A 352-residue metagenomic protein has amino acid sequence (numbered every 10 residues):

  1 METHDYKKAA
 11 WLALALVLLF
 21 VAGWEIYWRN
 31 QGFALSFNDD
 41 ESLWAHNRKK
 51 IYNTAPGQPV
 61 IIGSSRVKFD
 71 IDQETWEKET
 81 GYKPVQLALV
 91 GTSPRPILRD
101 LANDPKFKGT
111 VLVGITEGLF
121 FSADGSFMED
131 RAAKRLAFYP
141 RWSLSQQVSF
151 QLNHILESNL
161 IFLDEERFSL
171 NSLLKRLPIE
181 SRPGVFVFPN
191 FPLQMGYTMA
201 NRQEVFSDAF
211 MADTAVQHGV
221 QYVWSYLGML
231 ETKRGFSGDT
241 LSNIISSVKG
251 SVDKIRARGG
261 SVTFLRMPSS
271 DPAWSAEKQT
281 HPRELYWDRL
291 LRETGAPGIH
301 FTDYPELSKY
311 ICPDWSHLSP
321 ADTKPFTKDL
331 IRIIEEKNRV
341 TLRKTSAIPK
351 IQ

Functional and structural regions predicted by a protein language model:
M1-K8: N-terminal Lys/Arg-rich, disordered targeting/topogenic segments
K8-R29: Hydrophobic membrane-insertion alpha-helices, especially the h-region of bacterial N-terminal signal peptides
N30-K49: Alpha-helical transmembrane signal-anchor/signal-peptide segments
P56-Q58, Y82-K83, F107-T110, A257-T263 (+1 more regions): Loop/turn elements at helix/coil->beta-strand transitions in domains of secreted/extracellular proteins
I62, R66-Q151: Membrane-embedded segments
D130-R258, S346-Q352: Secreted/periplasmic serine-hydrolase-like ester/acetyl group-modifying domain
R176, K249-Q279: Active-site segments of SGNH/GDSL-like serine hydrolases that catalyze O-acetyl group transfer/hydrolysis on lipids
K278-Q352: C-terminal regions of proteins
